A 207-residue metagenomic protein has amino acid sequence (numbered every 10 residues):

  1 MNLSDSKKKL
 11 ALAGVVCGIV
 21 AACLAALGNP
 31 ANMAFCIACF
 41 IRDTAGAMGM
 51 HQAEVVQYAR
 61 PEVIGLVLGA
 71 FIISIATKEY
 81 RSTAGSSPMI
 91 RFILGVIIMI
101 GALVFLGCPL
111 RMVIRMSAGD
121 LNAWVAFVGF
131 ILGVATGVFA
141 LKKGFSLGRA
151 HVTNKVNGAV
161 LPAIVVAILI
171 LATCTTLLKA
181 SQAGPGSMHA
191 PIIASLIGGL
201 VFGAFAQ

Functional and structural regions predicted by a protein language model:
M1-Q207: Membrane-interfacial helix-loop segments of redox and metal-homeostasis proteins, especially TM-loop-TM junctions
